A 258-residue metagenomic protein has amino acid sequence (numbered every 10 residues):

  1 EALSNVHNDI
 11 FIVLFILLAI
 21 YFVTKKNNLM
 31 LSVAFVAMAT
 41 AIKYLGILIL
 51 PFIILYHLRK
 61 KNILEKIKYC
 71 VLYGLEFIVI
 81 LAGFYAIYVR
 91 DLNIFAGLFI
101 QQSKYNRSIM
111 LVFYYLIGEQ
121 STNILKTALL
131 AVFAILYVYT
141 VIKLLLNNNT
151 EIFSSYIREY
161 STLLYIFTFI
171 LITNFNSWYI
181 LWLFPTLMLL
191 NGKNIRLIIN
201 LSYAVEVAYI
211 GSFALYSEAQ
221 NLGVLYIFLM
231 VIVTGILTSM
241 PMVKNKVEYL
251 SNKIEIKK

Functional and structural regions predicted by a protein language model:
E1-G97, N123-K258: Multi-pass membrane glycosyltransferase architecture that uses lipid-linked
G97-G118, A131-A134: Luminal/periplasmic active-site loops of membrane-embedded glycosylation enzymes
